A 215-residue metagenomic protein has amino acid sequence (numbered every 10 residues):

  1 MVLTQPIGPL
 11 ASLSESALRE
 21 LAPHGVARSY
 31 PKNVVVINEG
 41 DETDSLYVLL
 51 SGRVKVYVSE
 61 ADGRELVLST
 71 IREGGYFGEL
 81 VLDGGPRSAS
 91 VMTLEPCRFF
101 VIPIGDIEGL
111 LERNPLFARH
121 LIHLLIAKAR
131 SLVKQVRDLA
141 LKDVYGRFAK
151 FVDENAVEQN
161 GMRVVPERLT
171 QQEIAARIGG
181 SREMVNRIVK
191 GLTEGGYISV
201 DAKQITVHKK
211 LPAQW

Functional and structural regions predicted by a protein language model:
M1-K32, Y76-F77, V81-D83, R113: Cyclic nucleotide-binding regulatory module and flanking cytosolic helices
P9, V34-P96: Cyclic nucleotide-binding regulatory domains
A17-L18, S69-I126, R130: Cyclic-nucleotide recognition modules
R19-E20, A27, V36-G40, Q159: Short loop/turn motifs at secondary-structure junctions and domain boundaries
V136-A156: Short alpha-helical segments that sit at the start of domains
V144, N155-W215: Phosphate-/nucleic-acid-contacting segments
